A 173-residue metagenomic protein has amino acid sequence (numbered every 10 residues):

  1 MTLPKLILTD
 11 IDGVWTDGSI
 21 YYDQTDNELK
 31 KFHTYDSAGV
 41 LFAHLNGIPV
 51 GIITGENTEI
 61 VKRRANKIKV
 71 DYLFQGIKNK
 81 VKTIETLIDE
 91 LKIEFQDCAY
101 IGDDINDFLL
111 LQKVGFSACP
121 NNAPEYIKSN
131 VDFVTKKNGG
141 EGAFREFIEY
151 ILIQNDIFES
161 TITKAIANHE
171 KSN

Functional and structural regions predicted by a protein language model:
M1-N79, N173: Alpha-helical substrate-recognition element adjacent to the catalytic core
D26, K30-F32, V81-N173: Mg2+-dependent phosphoryl-transfer enzymes with acidic/Ser/Thr/Gly-rich catalytic loops
